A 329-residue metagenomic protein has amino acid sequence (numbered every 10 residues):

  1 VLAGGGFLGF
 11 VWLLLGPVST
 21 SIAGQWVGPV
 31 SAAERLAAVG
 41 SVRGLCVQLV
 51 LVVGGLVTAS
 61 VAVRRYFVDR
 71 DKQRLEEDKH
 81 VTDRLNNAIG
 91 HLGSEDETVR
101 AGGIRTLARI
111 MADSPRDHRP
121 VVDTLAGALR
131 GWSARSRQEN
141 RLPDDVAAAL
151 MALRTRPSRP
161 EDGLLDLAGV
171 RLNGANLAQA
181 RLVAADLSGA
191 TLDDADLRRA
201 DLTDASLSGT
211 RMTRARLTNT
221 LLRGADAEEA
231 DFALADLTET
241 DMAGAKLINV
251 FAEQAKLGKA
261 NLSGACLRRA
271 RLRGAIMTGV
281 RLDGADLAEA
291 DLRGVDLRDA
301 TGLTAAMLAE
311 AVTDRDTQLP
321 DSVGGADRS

Functional and structural regions predicted by a protein language model:
A3-D83, G90: Membrane-embedded hydrophobic alpha-helical segments
V81-I89, P115-A128, D162-L165: Amphipathic alpha-helical scaffolding segments comprising HEAT/armadillo-like alpha-solenoid repeats
N87-H91, I110, T124-R135, V170: Alpha-solenoid HEAT/Armadillo-like helical repeat scaffolds in large eukaryotic proteins
E95-D96: Short inter-helical turns and helix N-cap capping residues of alpha-solenoid HEAT/ARM repeat scaffolds
L107, L125, V146, L150-L153: Hydrophobic core/packing positions within alpha-helical solenoid repeats
I110-S114, A128, W132, A152-P160: Residue-level signature of the C-terminal ends
R159-S329: Tandem repeat scaffolds
